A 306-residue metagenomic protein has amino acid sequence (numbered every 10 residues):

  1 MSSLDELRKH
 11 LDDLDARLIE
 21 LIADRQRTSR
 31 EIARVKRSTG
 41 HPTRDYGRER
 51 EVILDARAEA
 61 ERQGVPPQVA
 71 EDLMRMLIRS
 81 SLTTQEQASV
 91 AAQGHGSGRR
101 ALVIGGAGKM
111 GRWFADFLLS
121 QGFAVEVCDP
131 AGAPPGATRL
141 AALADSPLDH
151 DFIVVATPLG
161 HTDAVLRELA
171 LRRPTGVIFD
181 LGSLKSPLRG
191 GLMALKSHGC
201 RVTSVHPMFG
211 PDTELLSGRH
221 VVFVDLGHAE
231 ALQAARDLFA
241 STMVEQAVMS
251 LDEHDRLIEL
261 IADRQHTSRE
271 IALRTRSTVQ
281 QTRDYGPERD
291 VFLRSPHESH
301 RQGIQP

Functional and structural regions predicted by a protein language model:
M1-R99, D116: Extended, charge-rich alpha-helical interface modules
A101-G105: Conserved N-terminal Rossmann-fold NAD(P)-binding element of oxidoreductases
K109-M110: Hydrophobic/small residue at the entry helix of a nucleotide-binding pocket
L119-A137: NAD(P)-binding Rossmann-fold cofactor-contacting core
P134-H150: Short acidic low-complexity segments
D145-L148, F152-L195: Rossmann-fold NAD(P) dinucleotide-binding segment
L184-L188, L192-E245: Rossmann-fold dinucleotide-binding core
G218-H300: Internal alpha-helical scaffold of NAD(P)-dependent oxidoreductase catalytic cores
